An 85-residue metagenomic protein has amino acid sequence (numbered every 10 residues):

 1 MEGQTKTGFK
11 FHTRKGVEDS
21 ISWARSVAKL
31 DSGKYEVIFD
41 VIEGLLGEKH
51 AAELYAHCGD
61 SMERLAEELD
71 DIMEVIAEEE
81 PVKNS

Functional and structural regions predicted by a protein language model:
M1-G8: Short acidic-hydrophobic surface loop/beta-edge motif
H12-S85: Short, surface-exposed, charged amphipathic helix/loop patches that serve as local interaction elements
